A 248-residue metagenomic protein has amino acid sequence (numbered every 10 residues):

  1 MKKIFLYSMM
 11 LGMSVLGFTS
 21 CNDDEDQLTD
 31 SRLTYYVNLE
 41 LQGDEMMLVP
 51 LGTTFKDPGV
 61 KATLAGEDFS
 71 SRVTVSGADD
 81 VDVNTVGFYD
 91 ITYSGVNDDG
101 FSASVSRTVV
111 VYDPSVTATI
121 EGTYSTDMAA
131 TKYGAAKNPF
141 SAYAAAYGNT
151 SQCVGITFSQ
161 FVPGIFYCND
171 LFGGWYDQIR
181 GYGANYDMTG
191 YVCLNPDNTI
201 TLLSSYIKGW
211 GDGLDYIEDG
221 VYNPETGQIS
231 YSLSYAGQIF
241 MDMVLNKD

Functional and structural regions predicted by a protein language model:
F5-S8, M13-G43, D248: Bacterial Sec-dependent N-terminal signal peptides
D23, Y35-E67, Y133-G134, V162-G164 (+1 more regions): Solvent-exposed, low-complexity, repeat-rich "mucin-like" stalks and linkers
D24-Q27, F101-R107, M241: Extracellular and select intracellular beta-sandwich modules with Ser/Thr-enriched, small-residue motifs on
T34-Y35, V111-T119: Extracellular interdomain linker/stem segments of modular secreted and single-pass surface proteins
K61-T63, T92-V96, T108-V110, S125 (+1 more regions): Residue-level recognition of well-ordered beta-strand positions that form the cores of beta-sheet-rich folds across
E67-R107, V111-Y112: Serine/threonine-rich, repeat-prone extracellular segments and beta-strand-based repeat modules of secreted/surface
S115-D248: Ser/Thr/Gly/Pro-rich, low-complexity flexible regions
